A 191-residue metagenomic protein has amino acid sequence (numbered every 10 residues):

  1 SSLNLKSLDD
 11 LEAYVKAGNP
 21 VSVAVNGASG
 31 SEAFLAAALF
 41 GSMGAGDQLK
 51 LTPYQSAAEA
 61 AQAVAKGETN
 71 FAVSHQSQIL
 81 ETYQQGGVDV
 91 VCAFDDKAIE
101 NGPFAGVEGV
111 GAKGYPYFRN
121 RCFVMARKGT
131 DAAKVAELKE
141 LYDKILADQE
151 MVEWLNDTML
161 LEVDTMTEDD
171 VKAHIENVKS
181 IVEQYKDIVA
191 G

Functional and structural regions predicted by a protein language model:
S1-E59, V110, R119-W154: Hinge/capping helix and adjacent helix->loop/strand transition within the periplasmic-binding protein
N19-V21, A65-S74, G86-V90, S180-I181: Alpha-to-beta junction loops
S42, D47, A133-G191: An extracytoplasmic/periplasmic, membrane-proximal ligand-sensing/linker region
L51-Q62, K66, H75-Q78, D169: Short helix-initiation/N-cap motifs at beta->coil->alpha
V73, M125, T165: Short aromatic/basic micro-patch
S74-H75, D148: Replace "coordinates the UDP/GDP/TDP-sugar" with "coordinates nucleotide-activated sugar donors
I79-A147, S180: C-terminal lobe and pocket-closing loops of periplasmic/extracytoplasmic Venus-flytrap solute-binding proteins
